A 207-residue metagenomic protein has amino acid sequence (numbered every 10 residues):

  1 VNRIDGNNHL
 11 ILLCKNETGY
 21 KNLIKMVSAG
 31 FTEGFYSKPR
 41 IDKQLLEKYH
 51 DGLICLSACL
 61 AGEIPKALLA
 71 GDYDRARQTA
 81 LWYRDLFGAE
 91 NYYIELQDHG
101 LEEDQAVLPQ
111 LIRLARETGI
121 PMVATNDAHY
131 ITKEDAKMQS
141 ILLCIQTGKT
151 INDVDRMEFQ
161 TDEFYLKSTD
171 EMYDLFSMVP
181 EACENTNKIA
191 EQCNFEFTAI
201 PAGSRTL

Functional and structural regions predicted by a protein language model:
V1-L207: Phosphodiester-processing cores and adjacent nucleic acid-binding clamps
